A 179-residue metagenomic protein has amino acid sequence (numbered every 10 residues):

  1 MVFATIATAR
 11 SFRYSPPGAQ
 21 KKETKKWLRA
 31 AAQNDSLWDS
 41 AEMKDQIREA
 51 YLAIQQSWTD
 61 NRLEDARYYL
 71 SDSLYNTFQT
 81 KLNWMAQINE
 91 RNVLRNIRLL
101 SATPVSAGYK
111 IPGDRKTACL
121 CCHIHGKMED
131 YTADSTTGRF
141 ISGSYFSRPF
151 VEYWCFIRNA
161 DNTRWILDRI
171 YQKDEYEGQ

Functional and structural regions predicted by a protein language model:
M1-A53, D134: Juxtamembrane and targeting peptides
E49-L52, Q56, D65-Q179: Structured, amphipathic secondary-structure segments that form assembly/contact surfaces in multi-subunit
